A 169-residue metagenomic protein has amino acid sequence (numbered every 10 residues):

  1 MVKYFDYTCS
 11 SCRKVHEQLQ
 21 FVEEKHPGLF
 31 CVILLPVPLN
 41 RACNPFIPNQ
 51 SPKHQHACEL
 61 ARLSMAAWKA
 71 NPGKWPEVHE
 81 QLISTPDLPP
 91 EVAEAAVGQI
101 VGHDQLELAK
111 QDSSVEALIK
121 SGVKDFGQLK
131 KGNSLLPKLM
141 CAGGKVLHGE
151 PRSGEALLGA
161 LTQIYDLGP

Functional and structural regions predicted by a protein language model:
V2-Y7, R13-G98, G132-N133: Structural alpha/beta surface segment adjacent to cysteine/selenocysteine redox centers across thiol/disulfide enzymes
Y4-F5, E17-E23, E94-P169: C-terminal cap of thioredoxin/glutaredoxin-like
